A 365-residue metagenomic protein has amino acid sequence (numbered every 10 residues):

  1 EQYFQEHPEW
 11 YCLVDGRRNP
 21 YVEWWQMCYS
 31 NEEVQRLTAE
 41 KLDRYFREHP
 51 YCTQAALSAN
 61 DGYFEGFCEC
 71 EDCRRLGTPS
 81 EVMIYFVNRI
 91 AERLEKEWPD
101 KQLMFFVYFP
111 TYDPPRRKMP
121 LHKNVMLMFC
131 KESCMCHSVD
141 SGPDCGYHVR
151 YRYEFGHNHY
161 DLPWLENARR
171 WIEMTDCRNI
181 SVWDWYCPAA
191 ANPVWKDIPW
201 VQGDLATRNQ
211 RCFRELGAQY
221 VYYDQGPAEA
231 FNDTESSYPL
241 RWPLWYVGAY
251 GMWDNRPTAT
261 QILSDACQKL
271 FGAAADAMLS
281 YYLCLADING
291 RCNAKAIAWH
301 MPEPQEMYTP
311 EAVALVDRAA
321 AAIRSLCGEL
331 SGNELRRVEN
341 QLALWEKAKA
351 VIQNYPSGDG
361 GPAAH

Functional and structural regions predicted by a protein language model:
E1-R36, E40-T260, M307-V313, D317-A321 (+6 more regions): Catalytic-core regions of glycoside hydrolase
M83, W245-V247, A266, M278-L285 (+1 more regions): Charged, low-complexity, helix-prone segments enriched in Lys/Glu/Asp/Gln
A230-E303, D317: Aromatic- and carboxylate-lined catalytic core of secreted/periplasmic carbohydrate-active enzymes
M278-Y281, L285-I288, C292, A312-L315 (+3 more regions): Amphipathic alpha-helices that form helix-helix packing interfaces
